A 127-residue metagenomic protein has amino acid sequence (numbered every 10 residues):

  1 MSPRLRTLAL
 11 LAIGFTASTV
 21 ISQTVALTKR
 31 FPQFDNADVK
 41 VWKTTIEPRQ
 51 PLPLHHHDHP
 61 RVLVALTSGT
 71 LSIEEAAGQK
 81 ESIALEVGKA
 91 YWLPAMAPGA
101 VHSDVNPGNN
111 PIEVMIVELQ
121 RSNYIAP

Functional and structural regions predicted by a protein language model:
M1-A9: Bacterial N-terminal signal peptides that target proteins for export
A9-T19: Bacterial N-terminal signal peptides
V20-T24: Boundary at the C-terminal end of the N-terminal hydrophobic targeting segment
T28-P53, D58-L63, V114-V117: A short glycine-rich, His/Asp/Glu-containing loop-to-beta-strand
P51-P53, G69-E74, A90: Short beta-strand segments in beta-sandwich/barrel cores
D58-A77: Glycine- and acidic-residue-biased ligand/ion/polar-headgroup-sensing regions
Q79-M96: Short acidic-glycine-tyrosine-enriched beta hairpin
A97-S122: Ligand-binding loop in jelly-roll beta-barrel domains
